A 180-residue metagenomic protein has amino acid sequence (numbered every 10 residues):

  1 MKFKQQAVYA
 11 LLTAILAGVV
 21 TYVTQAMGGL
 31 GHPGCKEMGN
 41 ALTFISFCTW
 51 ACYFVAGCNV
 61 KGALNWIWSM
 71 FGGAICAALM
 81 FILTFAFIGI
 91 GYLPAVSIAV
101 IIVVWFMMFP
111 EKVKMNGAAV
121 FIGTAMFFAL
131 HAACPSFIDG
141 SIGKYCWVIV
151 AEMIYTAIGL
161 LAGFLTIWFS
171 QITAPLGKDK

Functional and structural regions predicted by a protein language model:
M1, I172-K180: Short, charged juxtamembrane terminal tails flanking transmembrane helices
M1-Q6, F54-W66, I88, Y92 (+1 more regions): Membrane-helix interfacial "entry" motifs
A7-V23, M27, A63-L83, I98-F106 (+4 more regions): Hydrophobic, lipid-facing residues on alpha-helical transmembrane segments of integral membrane proteins
G18, G34-G57, I101-S141: Pore- and pathway-forming membrane helices of multi-pass small-molecule/ion transporters and channels
V20-P33, F54-L64, L79-F87, F109-P110 (+2 more regions): Transmembrane helix-loop junctions in multi-pass membrane proteins
T24-S46, T84-I98: Structural signature of hydrophobic alpha-helical transmembrane segments
I88, Y92-V96, F127, H131-I138 (+1 more regions): Short alpha-helical interface elements
